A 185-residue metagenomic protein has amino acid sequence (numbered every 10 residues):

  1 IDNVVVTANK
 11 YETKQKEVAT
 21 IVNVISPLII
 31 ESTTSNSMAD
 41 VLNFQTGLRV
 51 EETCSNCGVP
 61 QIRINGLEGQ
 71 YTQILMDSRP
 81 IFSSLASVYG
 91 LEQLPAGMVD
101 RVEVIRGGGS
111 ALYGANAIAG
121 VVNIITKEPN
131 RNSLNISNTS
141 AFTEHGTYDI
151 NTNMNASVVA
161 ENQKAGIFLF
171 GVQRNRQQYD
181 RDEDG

Functional and structural regions predicted by a protein language model:
I1-E31, A39, G69: Short, acidic, small-residue-rich periplasmic hinge/interaction motif at the N-terminus of Gram-negative outer-membrane
Y11-T13, G69, I81, A141-T143 (+1 more regions): Structural signature of outer-membrane beta-barrel domains
A39-P80, D100: Extracytoplasmic beta-strand/coil segments of soluble accessory domains associated with Gram-negative outer-membrane
L42, V102-E103, V122-I124: Non-catalytic regulatory/gating segments with a bias toward low-complexity or hydrophobic composition
Q61-R63, R79-R106, K127: Short acidic/polar hinge/loop motifs at secondary-structure boundaries that mediate gating or recognition
L91-Q93, E144-I150: Replace "Gram-negative outer membrane beta-barrel proteins" with "bacterial and organellar outer membrane beta-barrel
N116-I118, Y148-M154: Residues that define the transmembrane beta-barrel architecture of outer-membrane proteins
R131-A141, H145, M154-G185: Periplasmic-side early beta-strands and strand-to-turn transitions of outer-membrane beta-barrels
